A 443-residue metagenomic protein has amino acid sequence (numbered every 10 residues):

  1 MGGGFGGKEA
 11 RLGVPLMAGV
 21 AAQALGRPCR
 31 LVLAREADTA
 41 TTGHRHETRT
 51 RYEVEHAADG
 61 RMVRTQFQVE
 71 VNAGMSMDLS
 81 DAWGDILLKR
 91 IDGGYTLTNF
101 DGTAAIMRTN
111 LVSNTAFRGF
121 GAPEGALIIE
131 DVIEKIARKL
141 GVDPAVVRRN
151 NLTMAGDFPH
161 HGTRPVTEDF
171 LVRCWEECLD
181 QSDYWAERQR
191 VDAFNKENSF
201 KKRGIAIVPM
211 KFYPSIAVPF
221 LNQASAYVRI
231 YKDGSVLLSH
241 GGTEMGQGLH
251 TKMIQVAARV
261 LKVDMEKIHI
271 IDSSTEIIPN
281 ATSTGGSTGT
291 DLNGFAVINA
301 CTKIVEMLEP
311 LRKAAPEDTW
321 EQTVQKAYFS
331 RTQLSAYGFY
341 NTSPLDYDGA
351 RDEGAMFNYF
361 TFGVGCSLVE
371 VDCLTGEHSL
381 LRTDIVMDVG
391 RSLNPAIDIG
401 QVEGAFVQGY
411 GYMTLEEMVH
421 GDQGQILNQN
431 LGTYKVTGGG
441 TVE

Functional and structural regions predicted by a protein language model:
R11-Y95, I128, L140, V146-L237 (+4 more regions): Cofactor-centric catalytic regions
T96-N114, I271-S274, E443: A glycine-rich, basic-preceded beta-loop-alpha segment at the flavin cofactor/substrate interface of flavin-utilizing
R108-A116, F158, V236: Gly-rich Lys/Arg/Thr-decorated short loops/hinges at beta-loop-alpha junctions or inter-strand turns that position
S113-G125, G286: A short glycine-threonine-serine/GTX helix/turn-capping micro-motif
